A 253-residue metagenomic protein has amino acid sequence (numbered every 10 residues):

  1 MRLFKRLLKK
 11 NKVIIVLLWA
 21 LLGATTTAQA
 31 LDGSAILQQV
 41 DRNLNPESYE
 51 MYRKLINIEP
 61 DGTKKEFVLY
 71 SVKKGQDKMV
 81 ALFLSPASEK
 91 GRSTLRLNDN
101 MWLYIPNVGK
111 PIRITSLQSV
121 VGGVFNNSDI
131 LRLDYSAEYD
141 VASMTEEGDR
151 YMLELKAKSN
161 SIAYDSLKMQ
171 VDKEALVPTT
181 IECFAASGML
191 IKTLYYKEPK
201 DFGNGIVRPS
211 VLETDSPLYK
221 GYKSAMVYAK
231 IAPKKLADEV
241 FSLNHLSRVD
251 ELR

Functional and structural regions predicted by a protein language model:
R2-V16: Bacterial N-terminal signal peptides that target proteins for export
I15-A24: Bacterial N-terminal signal peptides
A30-S48, K54-I56, T63-K65, S88-D165 (+2 more regions): Flexible, processing/modification-adjacent segments and terminal tails in exported/periplasmic/extracellular proteins
Y52-S88, L176: N-terminal, post-signal-peptide region of Sec/Tat-exported proteins
V72-K74, L97-N98, L117-V121, K197-K200 (+1 more regions): A short, sequence-level motif marking secondary-structure junctions
D77-M79, M101, P111, Y151 (+2 more regions): Hydrophobic residues embedded in beta-strands of well-ordered beta-sheets
R132, G148-L243: Gly/Pro-enriched, hydrophobic low-complexity segments that function as extracytoplasmic propeptides/linkers
